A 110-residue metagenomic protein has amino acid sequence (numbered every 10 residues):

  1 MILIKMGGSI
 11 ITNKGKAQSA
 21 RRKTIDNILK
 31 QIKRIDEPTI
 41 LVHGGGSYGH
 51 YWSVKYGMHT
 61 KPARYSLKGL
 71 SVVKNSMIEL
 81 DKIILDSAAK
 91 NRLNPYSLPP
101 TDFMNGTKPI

Functional and structural regions predicted by a protein language model:
M1-I40: N-terminal glycine-/serine-/threonine-rich phosphate-binding loop
L3-K5, P38-H50, R92-P99: Short beta-strand segments at enzyme active-site cores
I10-T12, G46-Y51, F103-N105: Short, active-site-adjacent cap segments at secondary-structure transitions
K14-K16, Y48-H59: Extended, folded domain segments that form the structural surfaces/walls around functional sites
S19-K30, H43, S47, Y51 (+3 more regions): Conserved active-site and cofactor/substrate-binding residues in soluble primary-metabolism enzymes
K55-I110: Ligand-binding beta-strand-loop-alpha-helix segment within the catalytic cores of soluble metabolic enzymes
